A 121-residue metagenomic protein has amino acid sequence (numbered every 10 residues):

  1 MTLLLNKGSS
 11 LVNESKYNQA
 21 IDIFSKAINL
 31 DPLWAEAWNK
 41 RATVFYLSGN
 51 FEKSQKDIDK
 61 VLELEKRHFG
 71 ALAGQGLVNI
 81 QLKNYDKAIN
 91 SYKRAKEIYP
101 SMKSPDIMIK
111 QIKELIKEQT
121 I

Functional and structural regions predicted by a protein language model:
M1-T2, A35-E36, F69-G70, K103-S104: Helix-start (N-cap) detector for alpha-helical repeat units in TPR-like alpha-solenoids, especially tetratricopeptide
T2-L30: Alpha-helical segment of the N-proximal tetratricopeptide repeat
L5, V12, N39, F45-Y46 (+1 more regions): Position-specific recognition of the canonical hydrophobic site in helix A of tetratricopeptide repeat
N6, K40, L47, G74 (+1 more regions): Canonical tetratricopeptide repeat
N13-I23, L47-K60, L82-R94, I116-I121: Structural signature of tandem alpha-helical TPR/SEL1-like repeats, specifically the intra-repeat loop/turn
K26-N29, D59-E63, K96-E97: Conserved structural position within tetratricopeptide repeats
L77-E114: TPR/TPR-like (Sel1-like) alpha-helical repeat modules
